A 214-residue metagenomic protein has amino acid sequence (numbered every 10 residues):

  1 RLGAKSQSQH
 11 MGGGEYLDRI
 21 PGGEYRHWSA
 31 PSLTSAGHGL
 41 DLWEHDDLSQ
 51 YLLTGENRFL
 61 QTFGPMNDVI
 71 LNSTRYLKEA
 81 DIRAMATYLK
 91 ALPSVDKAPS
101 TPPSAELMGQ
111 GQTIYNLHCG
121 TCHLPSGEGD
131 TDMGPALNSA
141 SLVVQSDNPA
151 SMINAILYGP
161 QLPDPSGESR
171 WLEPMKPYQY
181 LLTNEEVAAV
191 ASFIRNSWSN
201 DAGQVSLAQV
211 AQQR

Functional and structural regions predicted by a protein language model:
R1-S35, S126-S141, Q145-S166: Short glycine/threonine-rich turn/loop motifs
R1-W28, D46, L60-G120, S166-R214: Flexible coil segments in periplasmic/lumen-exposed cytochrome c-class electron-transfer proteins
E24-E56: The feature marks the first
L33, Y51-L52, T62-P65, V69 (+4 more regions): Long, contiguous hydrophobic alpha-helical segments, chiefly transmembrane helices and signal peptides
W43-L48, L52, S73, S126 (+1 more regions): Extended, polar beta-sheet/loop recognition surfaces of beta-rich domains that mediate binding to diverse ligands
T54-G55, A91-V95, P125, A140 (+2 more regions): Generic structural signal for alpha-helix termini and adjacent loop/cap motifs
G111, L117-D130, G134: Ligand/cofactor pocket segment of small-molecule handling proteins
